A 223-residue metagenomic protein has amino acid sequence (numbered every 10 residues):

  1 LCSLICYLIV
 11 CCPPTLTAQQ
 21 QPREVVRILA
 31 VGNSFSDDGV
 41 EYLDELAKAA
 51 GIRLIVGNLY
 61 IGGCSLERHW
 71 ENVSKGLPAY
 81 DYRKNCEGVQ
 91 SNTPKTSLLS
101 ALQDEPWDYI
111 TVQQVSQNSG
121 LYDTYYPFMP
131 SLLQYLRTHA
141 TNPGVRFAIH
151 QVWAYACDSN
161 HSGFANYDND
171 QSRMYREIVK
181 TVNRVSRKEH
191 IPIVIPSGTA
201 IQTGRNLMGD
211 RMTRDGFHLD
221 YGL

Functional and structural regions predicted by a protein language model:
C2-P13: Bacterial N-terminal signal peptides
P14-A18: Sec/Tat signal peptide C-region and signal peptidase I cleavage site
Q19-A49: N-terminal module-boundary/linker segments of secreted carbohydrate-active enzymes
R23, A49-G51, N142, K188-E189: Short, well-ordered coil/turn elements that cap or connect secondary structure elements
R27-L29, I55-G57, R146-A148: A structural signal for isolated positions on well-ordered beta-strands in alpha/beta enzyme cores
F35, I61-G63, A154, I201: Residue-level detector of flexible, active-site-proximal loop/helix-junction positions within diverse enzyme catalytic
D37-Y126: Conserved SGNH/GDSL esterase-like catalytic core that processes O-acyl groups on lipids and polysaccharides
K95-Y221: Alpha-helical cap/lid subdomain in secreted, periplasmic, or secretory-pathway luminal O-acyl-processing enzymes
